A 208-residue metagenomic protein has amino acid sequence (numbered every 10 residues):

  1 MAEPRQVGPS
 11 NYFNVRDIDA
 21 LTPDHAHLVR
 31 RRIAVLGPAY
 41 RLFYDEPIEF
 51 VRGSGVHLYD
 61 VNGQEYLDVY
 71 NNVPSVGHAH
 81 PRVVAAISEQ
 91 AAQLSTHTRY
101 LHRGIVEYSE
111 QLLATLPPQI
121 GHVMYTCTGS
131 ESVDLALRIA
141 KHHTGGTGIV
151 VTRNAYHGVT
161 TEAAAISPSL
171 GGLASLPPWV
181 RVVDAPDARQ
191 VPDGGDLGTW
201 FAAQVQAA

Functional and structural regions predicted by a protein language model:
A2-S54, N72, F201: Active-site-adjacent loop/helix segments that line or gate small-molecule/cofactor pockets in enzymes
P4-D17, E65-T147: Glycine-rich loop-to-alpha-helix module at the N-terminal edge of alpha/beta enzyme cores
T22, A26, R30, R52 (+5 more regions): Electropositive phosphate-/nucleotide-binding environments in soluble metabolic enzymes
A26-R30, A34, Q64, A85-A92 (+4 more regions): Replace "anionic and nucleotidyl ligands
D60-V61: Short, acidic, Ser/Thr-enriched surface-loop or helix-capping motifs
E110-A208: PLP-dependent aspartate aminotransferase-fold enzymes
